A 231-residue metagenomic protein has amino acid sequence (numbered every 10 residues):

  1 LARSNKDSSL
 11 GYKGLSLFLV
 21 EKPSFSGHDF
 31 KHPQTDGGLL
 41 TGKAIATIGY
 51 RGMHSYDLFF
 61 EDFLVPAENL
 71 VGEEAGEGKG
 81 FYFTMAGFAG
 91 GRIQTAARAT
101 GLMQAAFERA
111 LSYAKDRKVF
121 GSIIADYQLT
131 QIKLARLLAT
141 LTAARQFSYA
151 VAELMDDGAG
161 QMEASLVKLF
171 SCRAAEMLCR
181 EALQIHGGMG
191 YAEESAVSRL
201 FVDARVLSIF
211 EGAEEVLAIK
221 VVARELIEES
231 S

Functional and structural regions predicted by a protein language model:
L1-G38: A short core secondary-structure module
A2-N5, V20-P23, E61-F63, E68 (+2 more regions): Fold-independent oxyanion-binding glycine-rich loops and adjacent beta-strand/coil segments at enzyme active sites
S8-Y12, I48-G52, A75-G76, R199: Solvent-exposed alpha-helices and their adjacent loops that cap or buttress functional pockets in soluble metabolic
S26-D62: Flexible, small-/acidic-enriched active-site or ligand-binding loops
D29, N69-A75: Cytochrome P450 core scaffold surrounding the K-helix E-X-X-R motif and the conserved "meander" helix-loop region
A44-I48, E74, L111, V119: Glycine-anchored helix-breaking recognition loops at helix->coil/strand junctions
D57-F59, F63, G78, A86-S231: Alpha-helical interface subdomain recognition
Y82: Active-site-proximal, glycine-rich beta->alpha crossover segments in alpha/beta enzymes that shape flexible
